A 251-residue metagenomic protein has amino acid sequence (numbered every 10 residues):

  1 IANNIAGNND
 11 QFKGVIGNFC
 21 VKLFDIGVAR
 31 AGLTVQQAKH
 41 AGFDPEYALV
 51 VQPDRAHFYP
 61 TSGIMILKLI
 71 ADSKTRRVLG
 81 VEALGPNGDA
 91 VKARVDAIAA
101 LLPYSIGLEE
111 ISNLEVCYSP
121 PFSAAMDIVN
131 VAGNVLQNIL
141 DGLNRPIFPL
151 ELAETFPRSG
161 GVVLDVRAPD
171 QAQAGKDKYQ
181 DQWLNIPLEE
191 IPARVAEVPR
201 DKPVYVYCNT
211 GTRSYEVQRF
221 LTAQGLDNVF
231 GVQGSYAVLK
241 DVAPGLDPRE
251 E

Functional and structural regions predicted by a protein language model:
I1-N87, A124, I128-T155: Mid-to-C-terminal Rossmann-like scaffold of FAD/NAD(P)H-dependent oxidoreductases
N3, D96-A100, N113, N134: Generic alpha-helical structural context detector
G27, L84-N87, Y104, I191 (+1 more regions): Short beta->alpha junction loops/turns
K39, L102, T222: Short polybasic/polar patches that bind polyanions
N87-I106: A short, polar/charged loop-to-alpha-helix boundary motif
E109-G161, P169-Y205, N209-E251: Rhodanese-like catalytic fold shared by cysteine-dependent sulfurtransferases and DSP/PTP-type phosphatases
D165: Local sequence-structure signature of Cys/Sec-based thiol-disulfide redox active-site neighborhoods
